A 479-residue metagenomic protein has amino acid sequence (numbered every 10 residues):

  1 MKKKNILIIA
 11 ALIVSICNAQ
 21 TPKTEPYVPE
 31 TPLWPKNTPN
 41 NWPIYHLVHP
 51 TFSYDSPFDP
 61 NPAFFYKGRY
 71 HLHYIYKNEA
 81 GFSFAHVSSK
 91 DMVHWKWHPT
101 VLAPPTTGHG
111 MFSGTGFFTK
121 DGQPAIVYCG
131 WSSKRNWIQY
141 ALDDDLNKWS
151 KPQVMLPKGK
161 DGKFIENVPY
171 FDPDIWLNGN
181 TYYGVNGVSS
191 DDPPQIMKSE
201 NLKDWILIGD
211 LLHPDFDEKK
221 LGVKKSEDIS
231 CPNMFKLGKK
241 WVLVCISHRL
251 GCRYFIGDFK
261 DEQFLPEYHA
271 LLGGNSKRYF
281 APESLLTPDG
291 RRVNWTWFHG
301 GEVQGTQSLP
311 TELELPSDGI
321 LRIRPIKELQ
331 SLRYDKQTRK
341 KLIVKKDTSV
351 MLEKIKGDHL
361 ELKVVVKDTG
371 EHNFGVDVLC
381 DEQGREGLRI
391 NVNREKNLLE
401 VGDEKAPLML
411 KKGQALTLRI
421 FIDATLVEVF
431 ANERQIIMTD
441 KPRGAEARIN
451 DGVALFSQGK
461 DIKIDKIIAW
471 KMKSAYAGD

Functional and structural regions predicted by a protein language model:
K2-I9: Sec-dependent signal peptide recognition, specifically the positively charged N-region followed immediately by
A10-N18: Hydrophobic h-region of N-terminal signal peptides that target proteins for export in Gram-negative bacteria
Q20-K224, K236-N275, T296-K340, D377-L379 (+3 more regions): Beta-rich carbohydrate-recognition and catalytic domains
T31-L33, D258-K277, E283-D479: Beta-rich accessory regions
F58, I229, Y279: Short, well-structured alpha-helical interface segments that form or flank functional binding sites
E227-F235: Functional cores that coordinate and move charged inorganic groups
